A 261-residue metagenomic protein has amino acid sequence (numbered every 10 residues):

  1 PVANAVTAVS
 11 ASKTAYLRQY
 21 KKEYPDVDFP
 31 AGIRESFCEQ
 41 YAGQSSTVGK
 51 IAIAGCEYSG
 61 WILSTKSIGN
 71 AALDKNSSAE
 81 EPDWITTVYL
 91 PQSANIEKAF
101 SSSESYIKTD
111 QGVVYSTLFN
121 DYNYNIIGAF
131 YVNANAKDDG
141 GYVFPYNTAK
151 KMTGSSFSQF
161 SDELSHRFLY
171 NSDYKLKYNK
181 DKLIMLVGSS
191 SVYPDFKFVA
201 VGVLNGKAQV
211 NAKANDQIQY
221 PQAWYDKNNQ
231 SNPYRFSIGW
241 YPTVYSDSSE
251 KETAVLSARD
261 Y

Functional and structural regions predicted by a protein language model:
V2-Y261: Solvent-exposed, non-transmembrane regions of membrane-associated and secreted proteins
